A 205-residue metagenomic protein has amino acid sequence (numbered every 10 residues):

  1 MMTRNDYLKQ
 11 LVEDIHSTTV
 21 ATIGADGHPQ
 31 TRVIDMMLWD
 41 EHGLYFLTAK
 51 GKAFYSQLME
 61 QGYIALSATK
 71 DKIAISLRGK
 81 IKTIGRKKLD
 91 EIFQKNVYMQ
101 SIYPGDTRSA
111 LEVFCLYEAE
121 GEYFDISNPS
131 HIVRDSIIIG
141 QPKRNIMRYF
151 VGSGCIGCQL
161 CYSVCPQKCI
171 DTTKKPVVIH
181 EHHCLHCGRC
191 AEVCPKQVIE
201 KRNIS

Functional and structural regions predicted by a protein language model:
Q10-A25, I64-L66: A short, Trp-centered hydrophobic/proline-enriched beta-strand micro-motif
I34-L38: A short, well-structured catalytic beta-strand-centered motif of the EAL phosphodiesterase domain for c-di-GMP
E41-Y45: Short active-site oxyanion
A53-G121, I126: Short, structured beta-strand-loop surface elements
L111-V113, E118, E122-V164, K168: Ferredoxin-type iron-sulfur electron-transfer modules and their immediate structural context
L160-V177, R189-S205: Iron-sulfur cluster-binding cysteine motifs and their immediate structural context in ferredoxin-like electron-transfer
